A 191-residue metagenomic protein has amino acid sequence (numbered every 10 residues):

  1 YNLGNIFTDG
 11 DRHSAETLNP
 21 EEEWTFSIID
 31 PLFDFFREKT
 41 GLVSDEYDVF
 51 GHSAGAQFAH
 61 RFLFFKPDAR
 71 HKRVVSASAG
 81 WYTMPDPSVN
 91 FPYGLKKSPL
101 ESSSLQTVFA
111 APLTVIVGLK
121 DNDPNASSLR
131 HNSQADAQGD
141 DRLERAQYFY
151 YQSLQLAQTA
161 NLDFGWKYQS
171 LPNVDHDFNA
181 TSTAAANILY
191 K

Functional and structural regions predicted by a protein language model:
Y1-E46: Serine-hydrolase catalytic machinery in alpha/beta-hydrolase-like enzymes
Y1-L3, A54-Q57, G80-T83, L119-D123 (+1 more regions): Solvent-exposed loop/turn segments at secondary-structure junctions within structured extracellular/periplasmic domains
L18-I29, V89, R142-A146, F178-T181: Phosphate/oxyanion-binding active-site loops and adjacent basic polyanion-contact surfaces
G41-V43, K66-A69, L105-A110, N161-D163: Extracellular/periplasmic catalytic domains that process cell-envelope and extracellular macromolecules
V49-G51, A77: Short beta-strand immediately N-terminal to the catalytic nucleophile in serine-hydrolase-like folds
A56-P67, A184-A185: Short glycine-enriched nucleophile-adjacent loop and the immediately C-terminal alpha-helix near the catalytic center
K72-Q155: The feature captures the conserved acid-bearing segment of alpha/beta-hydrolase catalytic domains
Q147-K191: C-terminal catalytic histidine-bearing segment of alpha/beta-hydrolase fold enzymes
